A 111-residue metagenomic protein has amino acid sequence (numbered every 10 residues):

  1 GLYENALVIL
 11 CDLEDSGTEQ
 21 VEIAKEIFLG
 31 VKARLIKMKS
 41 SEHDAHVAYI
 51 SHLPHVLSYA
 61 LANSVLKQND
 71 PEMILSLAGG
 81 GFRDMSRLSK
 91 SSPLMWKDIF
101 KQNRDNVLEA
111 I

Functional and structural regions predicted by a protein language model:
G1-L35, E42-V47: Rossmann-fold dinucleotide-binding core
N5-C11, K39, N69-D70, S92-K97: Short, flexible active-site loops
D15, K37, D44, A48 (+3 more regions): A short glycine-/small-residue-rich loop at the edge of a beta-strand within enzyme catalytic domains
Q20, E42, Y49, L53 (+3 more regions): Alpha-helical structural motif
H46-R87: Substrate/ligand-engaging "lid" and interaction regions
P71-I111: Interdomain hinge/lid region at the active-site interface of Rossmann-like NAD(P)-dependent oxidoreductases
